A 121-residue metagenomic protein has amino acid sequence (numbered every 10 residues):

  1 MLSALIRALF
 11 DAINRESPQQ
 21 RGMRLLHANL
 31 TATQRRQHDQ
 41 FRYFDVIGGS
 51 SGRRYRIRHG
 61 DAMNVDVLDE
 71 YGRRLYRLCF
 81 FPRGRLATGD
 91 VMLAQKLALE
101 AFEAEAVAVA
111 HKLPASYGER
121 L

Functional and structural regions predicted by a protein language model:
M1-E16: Short, positively charged, Ser/Thr-rich terminal linear motifs in low-complexity/disordered regions that act as
M1-L5, R21, L25, L75 (+3 more regions): N-terminal functional modules and adjacent low-complexity/disordered segments of proteins
S3, Y43, A104-A106: Low-complexity, intrinsically disordered short peptide segments enriched in small/polar/basic residues
R7-F10, R83-L121: Mixed-charge, Lys/Arg-enriched low-complexity segments
N14-H38, Y43-D45: Negatively charged, low-complexity tracts enriched in Asp/Glu with abundant Ser/Thr
N29, T33, F41, I47-G49 (+4 more regions): Surface-exposed loop/turn and secondary-structure junction residues enriched for glycine/proline
Q37-Y71: Amphipathic, interaction-prone secondary-structure segments
A62-Q95: Intrinsically disordered, low-complexity regulatory segments enriched in Ser/Thr/Pro and charged residues
